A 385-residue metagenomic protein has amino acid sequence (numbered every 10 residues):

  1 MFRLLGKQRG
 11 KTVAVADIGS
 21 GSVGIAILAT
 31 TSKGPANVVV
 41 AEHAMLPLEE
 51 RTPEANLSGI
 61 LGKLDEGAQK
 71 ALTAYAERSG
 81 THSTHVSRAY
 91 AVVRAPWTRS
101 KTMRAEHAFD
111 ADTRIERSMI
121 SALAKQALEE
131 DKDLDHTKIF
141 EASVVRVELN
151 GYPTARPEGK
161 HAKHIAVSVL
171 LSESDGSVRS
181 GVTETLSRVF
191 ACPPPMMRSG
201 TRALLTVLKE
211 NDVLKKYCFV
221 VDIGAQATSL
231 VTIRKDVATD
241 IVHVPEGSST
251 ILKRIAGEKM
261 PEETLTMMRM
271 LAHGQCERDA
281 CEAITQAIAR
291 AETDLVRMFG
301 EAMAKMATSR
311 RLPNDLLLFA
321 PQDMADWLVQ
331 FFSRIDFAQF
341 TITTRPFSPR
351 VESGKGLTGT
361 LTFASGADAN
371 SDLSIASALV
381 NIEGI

Functional and structural regions predicted by a protein language model:
M1-S22, A26-A89, V93-C218, T285-E292 (+5 more regions): Nucleotide/phosphate-binding catalytic cleft detector across ATP-hydrolyzing and phosphate-transferring enzymes
V92, V231-I233, F319-P321, E352-G354: Generic beta-strand/beta-sheet core signal
M196-R202, T341-G359: A generic structural motif
K209-G274: Acidic, glycine-rich loop-and-beta core segments that form the ion-binding/anion-interacting portion of active sites
A227, P313-D315, I342, P346: Active-site lining segments that contact anionic ligands and/or coordinate catalytic metals
G257-R297: A mobile "lid/hinge" subdomain adjacent to the ATP/sugar-phosphate binding pocket shared across diverse ATP-dependent
